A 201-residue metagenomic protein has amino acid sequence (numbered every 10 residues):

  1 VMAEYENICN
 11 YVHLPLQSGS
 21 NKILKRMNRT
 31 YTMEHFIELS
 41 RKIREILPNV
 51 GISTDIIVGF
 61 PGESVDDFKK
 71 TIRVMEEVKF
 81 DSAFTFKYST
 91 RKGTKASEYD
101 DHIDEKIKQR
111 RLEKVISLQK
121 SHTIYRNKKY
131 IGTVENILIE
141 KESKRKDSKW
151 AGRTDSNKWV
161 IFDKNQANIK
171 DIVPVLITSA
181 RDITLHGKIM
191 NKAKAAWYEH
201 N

Functional and structural regions predicted by a protein language model:
V1-S82, T90-I107: Conserved non-cysteine loop/helix-boundary elements of the Radical SAM core domain that shape
P15-Q17, S53-D55, F86, E140 (+2 more regions): Generic beta-strand/beta-sheet core signal
Q17-G19, R41-P48, S82-F86, K114-S117 (+2 more regions): Short C-terminal domain-edge/linker segments immediately following a structured domain
E98-N201: Terminal RNA-binding accessory module
